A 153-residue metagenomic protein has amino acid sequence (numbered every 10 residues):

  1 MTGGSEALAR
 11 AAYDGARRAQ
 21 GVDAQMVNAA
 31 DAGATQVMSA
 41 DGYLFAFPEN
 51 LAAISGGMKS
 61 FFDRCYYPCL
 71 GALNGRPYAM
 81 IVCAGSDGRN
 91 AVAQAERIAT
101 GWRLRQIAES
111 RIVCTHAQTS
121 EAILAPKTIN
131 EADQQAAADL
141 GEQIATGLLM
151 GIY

Functional and structural regions predicted by a protein language model:
M1-A19: N-terminal beta1-alpha1 ligand-phosphate binding loop
T2-G3, V82-D87, N130: Short histidine/acidic/glycine/proline-rich micro-motifs that form metal- and phosphate-coordinating active-site loops
G4, L8, Q94, A136 (+1 more regions): Charged catalytic carboxylate motif
A19-Q25, R105: A generic structural motif
A29-C114: Helix-loop-strand module that forms the ligand-binding subsite of alpha/beta enzymes
G33, I107-Y153: Glycine-rich phosphate/pyrophosphate-binding loop and the adjoining helix
